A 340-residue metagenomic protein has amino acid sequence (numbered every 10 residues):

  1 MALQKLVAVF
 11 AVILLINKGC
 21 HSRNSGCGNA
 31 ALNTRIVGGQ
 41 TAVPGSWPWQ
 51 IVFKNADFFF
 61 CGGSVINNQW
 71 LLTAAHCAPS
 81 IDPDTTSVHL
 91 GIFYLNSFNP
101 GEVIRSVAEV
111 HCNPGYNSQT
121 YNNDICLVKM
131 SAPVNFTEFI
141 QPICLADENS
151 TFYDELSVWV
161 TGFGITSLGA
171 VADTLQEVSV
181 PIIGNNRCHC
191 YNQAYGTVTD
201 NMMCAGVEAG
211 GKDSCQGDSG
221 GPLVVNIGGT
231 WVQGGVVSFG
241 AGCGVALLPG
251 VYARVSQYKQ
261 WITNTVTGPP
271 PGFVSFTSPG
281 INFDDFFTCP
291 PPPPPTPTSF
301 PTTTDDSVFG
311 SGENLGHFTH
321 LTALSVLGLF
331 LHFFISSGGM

Functional and structural regions predicted by a protein language model:
A2-L72, S87, I92, F273-P293 (+1 more regions): Protease-domain processing segments flanking chymotrypsin-fold serine proteases, especially trypsin-like
G28-V37, Q50-A56, L156-P293, F300 (+1 more regions): Extracellular trypsin-like serine protease catalytic domains
N29-R35, F53-K54, L71-A74, P79-S118 (+1 more regions): Conserved H-D interstitial segment of serine endopeptidase catalytic domains
A42-S46, V65, P79-D82, N99-G101 (+5 more regions): Extracellular/periplasmic catalytic domains that process cell-envelope and extracellular macromolecules
D57-F59, C77-P79, L95, N117-Q119 (+5 more regions): Solvent-exposed loop/turn segments at secondary-structure junctions within structured extracellular/periplasmic domains
G62, T85-S87, E102-E109, P142 (+3 more regions): Well-ordered beta-strand positions in beta-sheet-rich domains
L71-A75, N122-D147, T174-L175: Conserved active-site neighborhood of the chymotrypsin/trypsin-like protease fold
N99, H111-N117, P133-A172: Active-site substrate-binding loop(s) of clan PA
